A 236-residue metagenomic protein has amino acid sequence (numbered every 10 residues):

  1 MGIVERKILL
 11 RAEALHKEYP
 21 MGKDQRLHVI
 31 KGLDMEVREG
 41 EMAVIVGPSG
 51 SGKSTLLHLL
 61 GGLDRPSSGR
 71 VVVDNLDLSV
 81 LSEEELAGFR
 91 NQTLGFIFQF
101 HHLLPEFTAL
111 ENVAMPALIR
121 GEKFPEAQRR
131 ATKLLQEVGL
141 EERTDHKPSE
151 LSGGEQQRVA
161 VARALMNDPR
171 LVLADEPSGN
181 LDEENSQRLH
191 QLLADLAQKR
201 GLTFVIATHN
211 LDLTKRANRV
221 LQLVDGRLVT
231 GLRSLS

Functional and structural regions predicted by a protein language model:
M1-E18, T230-S236: ABC-family P-loop ATPase nucleotide-binding domain
I8-V224: ABC family nucleotide-binding domain
E85, R227, L235: Residue-level detector of flexible, active-site-proximal loop/helix-junction positions within diverse enzyme catalytic
